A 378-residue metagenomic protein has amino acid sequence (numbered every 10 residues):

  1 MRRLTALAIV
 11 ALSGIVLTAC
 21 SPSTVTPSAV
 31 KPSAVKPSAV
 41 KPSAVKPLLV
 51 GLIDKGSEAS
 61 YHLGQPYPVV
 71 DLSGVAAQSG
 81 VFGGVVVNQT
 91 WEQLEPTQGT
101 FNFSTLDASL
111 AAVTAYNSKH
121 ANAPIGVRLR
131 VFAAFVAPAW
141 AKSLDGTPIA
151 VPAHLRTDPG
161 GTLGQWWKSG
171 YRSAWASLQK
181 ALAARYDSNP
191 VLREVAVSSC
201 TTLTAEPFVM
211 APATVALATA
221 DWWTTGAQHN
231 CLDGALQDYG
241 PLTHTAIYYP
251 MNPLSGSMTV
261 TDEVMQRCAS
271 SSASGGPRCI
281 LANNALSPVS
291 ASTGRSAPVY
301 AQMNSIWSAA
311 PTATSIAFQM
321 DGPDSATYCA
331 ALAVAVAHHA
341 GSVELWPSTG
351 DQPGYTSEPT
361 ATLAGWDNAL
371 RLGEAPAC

Functional and structural regions predicted by a protein language model:
M1-A8: Bacterial N-terminal signal peptides that target proteins for export
V16-A19: C-terminal motif of bacterial Sec signal peptides marking the signal peptidase cleavage site
S21-S23: Bacterial signal peptide processing site
V50, K55, I125-F132, V136 (+1 more regions): Substrate-binding cleft of secreted/luminal carbohydrate-active enzymes
V50, K55-Q93, G126-R128, Q237-Y248 (+3 more regions): Catalytic domains of carbohydrate-active enzymes, especially glycoside hydrolases
D71-H154, A218-D238, L242-T243, A331: Aromatic-lined substrate-binding rim segments of carbohydrate-active enzymes
S109-H120, L155-V197, C231, A235-D238: An active-site-proximal structural segment forming one wall of the substrate-binding cleft that immediately precedes
E194-S199, E206-A330: Extracellular glycoside hydrolase catalytic/binding regions
